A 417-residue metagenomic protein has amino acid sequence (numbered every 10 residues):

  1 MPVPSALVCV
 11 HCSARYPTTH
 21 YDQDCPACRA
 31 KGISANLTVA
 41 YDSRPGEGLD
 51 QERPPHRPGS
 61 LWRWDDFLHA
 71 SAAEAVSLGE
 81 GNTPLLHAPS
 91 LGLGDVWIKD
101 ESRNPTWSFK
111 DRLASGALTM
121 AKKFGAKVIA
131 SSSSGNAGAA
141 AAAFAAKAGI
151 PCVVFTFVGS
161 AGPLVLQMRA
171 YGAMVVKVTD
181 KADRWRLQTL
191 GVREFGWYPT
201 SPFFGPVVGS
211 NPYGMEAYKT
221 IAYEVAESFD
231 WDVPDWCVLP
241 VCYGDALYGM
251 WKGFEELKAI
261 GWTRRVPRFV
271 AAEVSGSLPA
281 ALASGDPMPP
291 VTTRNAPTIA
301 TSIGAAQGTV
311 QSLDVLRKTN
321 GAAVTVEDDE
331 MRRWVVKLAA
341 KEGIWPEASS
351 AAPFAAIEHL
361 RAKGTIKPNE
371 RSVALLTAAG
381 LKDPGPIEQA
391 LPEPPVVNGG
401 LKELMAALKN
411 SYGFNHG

Functional and structural regions predicted by a protein language model:
M1-G417: PLP-dependent amino-acid enzyme catalytic core
